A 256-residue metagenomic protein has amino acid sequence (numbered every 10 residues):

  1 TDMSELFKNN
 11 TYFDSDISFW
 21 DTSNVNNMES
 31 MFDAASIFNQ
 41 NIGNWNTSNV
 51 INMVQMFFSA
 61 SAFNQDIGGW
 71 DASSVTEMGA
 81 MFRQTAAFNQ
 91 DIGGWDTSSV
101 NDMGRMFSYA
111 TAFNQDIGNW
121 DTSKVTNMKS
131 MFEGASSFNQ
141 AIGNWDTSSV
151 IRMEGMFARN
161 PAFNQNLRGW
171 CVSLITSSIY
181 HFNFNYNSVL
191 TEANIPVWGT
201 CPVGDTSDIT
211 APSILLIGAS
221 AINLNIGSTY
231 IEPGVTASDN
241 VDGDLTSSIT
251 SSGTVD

Functional and structural regions predicted by a protein language model:
T1-T210: Negatively charged
L6-K8, Y186-S188, I231-V241: Acidic, Ser/Thr
F19, G169, A221, T229-Y230 (+2 more regions): Residue-level preference for alpha-helix termini and adjacent loops
N164, T191, G199, N223-N225 (+2 more regions): Generic, ordered loop/turn and secondary-structure boundary motif
I175, V235, S248-I249: Generic beta-strand hydrophobic packing signal
V197-G204, A221-I222, N240-D256: Serine/threonine-rich, repeat-prone extracellular segments and beta-strand-based repeat modules of secreted/surface
D208-N240: Solvent-exposed, low-complexity, repeat-rich "mucin-like" stalks and linkers
